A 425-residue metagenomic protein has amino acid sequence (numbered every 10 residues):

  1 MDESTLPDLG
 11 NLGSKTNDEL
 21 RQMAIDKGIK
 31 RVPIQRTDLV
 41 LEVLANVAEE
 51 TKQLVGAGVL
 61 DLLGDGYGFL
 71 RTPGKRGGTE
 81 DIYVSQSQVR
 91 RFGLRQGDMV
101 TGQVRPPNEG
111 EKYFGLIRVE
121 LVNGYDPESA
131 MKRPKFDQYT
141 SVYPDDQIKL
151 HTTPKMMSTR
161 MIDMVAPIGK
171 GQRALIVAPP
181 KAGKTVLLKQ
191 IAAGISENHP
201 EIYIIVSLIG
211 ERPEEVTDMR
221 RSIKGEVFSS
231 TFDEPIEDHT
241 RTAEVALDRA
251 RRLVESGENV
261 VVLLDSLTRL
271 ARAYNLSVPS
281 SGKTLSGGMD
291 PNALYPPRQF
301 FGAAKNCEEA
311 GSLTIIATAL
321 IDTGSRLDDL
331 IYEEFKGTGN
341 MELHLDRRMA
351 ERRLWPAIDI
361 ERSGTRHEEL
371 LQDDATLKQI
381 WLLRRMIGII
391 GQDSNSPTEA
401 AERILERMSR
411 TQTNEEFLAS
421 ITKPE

Functional and structural regions predicted by a protein language model:
M1-D18, Q22, V55-A57, L63-D65 (+3 more regions): N-terminal intrinsically disordered, low-complexity tails of helicases
M1-E50: Basic helix-extension-helix modules of the SAP/HeH family
N11-S14, E49-G102: S1/OB-fold single-stranded RNA-binding interface
P33, V47-A57, R91, T101-F114 (+5 more regions): Active-site phosphate-binding and catalytic loops of NTP-dependent enzymes
V43, L60-G64, T72-G74, V104 (+12 more regions): Flexible glycine-/small-residue-rich
K75, Q88, V104-G110, P180-K181: Short, charged beta-turn/beta-strand-edge "cap" motif at the junction between a beta-strand and an adjacent loop
L94, P106-I176: P-loop NTP-binding catalytic core
A174, A182-G183, I191-E425: P-loop NTPase catalytic core
